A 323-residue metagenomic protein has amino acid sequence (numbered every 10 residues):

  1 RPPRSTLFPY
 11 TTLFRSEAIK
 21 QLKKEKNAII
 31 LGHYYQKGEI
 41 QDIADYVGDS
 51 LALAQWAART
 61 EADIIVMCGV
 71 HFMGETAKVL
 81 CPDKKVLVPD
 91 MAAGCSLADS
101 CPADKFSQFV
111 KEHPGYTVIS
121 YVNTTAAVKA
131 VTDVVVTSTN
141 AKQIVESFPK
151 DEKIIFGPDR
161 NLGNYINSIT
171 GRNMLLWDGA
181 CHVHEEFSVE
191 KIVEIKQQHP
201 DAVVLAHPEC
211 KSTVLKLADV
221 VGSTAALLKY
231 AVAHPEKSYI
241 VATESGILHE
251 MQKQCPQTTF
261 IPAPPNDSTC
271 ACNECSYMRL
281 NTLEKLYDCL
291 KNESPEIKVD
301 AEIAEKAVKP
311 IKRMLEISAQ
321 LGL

Functional and structural regions predicted by a protein language model:
R1-T12: Single conserved hydrophobic/aromatic residue that forms the stacking wall/gate of nucleotide- or nucleobase-binding
T11-G222, A226-V241, L248, K253-A263 (+1 more regions): Active-site loop-to-helix "anion-binding N-cap" substructures in soluble metabolic enzymes
